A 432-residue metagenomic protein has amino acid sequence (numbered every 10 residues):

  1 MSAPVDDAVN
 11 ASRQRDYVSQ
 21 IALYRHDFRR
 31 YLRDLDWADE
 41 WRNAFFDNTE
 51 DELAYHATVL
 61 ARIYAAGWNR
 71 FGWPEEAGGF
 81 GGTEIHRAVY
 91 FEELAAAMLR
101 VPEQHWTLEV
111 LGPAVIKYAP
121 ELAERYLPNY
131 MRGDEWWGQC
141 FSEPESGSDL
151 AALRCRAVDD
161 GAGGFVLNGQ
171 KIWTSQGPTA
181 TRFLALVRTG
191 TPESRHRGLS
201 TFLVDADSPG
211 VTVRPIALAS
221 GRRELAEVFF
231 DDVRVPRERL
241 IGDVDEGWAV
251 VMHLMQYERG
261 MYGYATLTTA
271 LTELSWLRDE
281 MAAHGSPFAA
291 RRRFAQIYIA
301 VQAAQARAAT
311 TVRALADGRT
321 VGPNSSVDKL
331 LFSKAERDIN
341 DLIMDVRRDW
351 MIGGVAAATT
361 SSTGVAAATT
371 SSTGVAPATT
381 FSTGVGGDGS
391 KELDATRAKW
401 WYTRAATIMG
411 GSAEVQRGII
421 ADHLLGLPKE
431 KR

Functional and structural regions predicted by a protein language model:
M1-H105, R125, N129, A290 (+5 more regions): Amphipathic, small/basic residue-rich leader segments at the start of a protein or domain
Y17-S19, V211-Q305, A406: Glycine-rich beta->alpha junctions and the first turn(s) of the following alpha-helix
D34, F80, S326, L330-G364 (+2 more regions): Alpha-helix capping/hinge segments and adjacent helical runs
A57-D134, Q176-R182, V301, L315-V321 (+4 more regions): Internal helix-loop-helix
G133-F141, L186: A short, Trp-centered hydrophobic/proline-enriched beta-strand micro-motif
C155-V158: A structural signal for short hydrophobic beta-strand segments in well-ordered beta-sheet cores
G164, N168-R214: A short core secondary-structure module
R278-D279, R292-D317, L331-D345: Loop-to-helix element that buttresses phosphate recognition and phosphoryl-transfer chemistry
